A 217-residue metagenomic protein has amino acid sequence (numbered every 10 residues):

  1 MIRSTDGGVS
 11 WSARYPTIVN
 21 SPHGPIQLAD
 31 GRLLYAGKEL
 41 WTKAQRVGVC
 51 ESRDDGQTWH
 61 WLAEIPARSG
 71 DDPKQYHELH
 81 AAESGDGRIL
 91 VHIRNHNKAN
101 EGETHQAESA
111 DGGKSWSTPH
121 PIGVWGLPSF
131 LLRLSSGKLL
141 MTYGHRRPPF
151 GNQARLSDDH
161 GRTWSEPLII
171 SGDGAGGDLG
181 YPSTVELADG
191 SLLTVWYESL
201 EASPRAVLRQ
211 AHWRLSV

Functional and structural regions predicted by a protein language model:
M1-V217: Asp-box/BNR beta-propeller blade signature and adjacent active/binding-site loops in extracellular glycan-interacting
